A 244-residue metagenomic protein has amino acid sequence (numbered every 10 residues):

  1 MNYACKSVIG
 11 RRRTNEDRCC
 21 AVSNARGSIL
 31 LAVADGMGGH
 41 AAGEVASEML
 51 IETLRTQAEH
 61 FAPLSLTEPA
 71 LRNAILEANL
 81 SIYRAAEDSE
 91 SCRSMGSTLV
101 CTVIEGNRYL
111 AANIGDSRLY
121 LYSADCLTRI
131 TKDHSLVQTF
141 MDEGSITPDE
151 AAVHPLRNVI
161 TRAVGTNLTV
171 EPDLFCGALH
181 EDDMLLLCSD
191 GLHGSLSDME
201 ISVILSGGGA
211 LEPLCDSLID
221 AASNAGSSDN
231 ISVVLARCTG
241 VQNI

Functional and structural regions predicted by a protein language model:
M1-I244: PP2C/PPM-type serine/threonine phosphatase catalytic domain
